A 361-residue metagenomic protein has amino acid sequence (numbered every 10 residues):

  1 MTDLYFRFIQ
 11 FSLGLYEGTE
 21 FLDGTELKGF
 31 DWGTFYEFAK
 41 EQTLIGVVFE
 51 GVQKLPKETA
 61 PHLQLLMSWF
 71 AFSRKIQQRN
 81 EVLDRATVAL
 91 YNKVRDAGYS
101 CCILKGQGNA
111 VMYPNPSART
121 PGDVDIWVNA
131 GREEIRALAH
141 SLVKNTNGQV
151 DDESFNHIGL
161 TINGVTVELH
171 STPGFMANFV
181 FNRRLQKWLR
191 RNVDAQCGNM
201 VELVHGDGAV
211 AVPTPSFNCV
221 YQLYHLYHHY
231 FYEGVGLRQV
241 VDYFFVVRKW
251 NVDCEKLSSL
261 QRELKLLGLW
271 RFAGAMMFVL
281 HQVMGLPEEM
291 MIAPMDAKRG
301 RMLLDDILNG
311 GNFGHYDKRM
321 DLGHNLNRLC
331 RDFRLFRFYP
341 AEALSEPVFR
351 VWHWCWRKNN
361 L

Functional and structural regions predicted by a protein language model:
M1-G122, V128-L361: Conserved NTP-donor binding/palm subdomain of two-metal-ion nucleotidyltransferases/polymerases, i.e., the charged
